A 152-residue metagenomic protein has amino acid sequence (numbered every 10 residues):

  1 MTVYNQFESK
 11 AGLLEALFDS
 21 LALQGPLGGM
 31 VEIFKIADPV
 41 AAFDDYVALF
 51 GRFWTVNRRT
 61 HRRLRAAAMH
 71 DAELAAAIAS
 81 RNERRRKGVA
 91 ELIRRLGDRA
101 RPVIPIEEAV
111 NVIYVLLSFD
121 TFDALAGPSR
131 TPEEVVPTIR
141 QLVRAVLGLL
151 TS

Functional and structural regions predicted by a protein language model:
M1-G12, A16: Helix-turn-helix
F7, A66-D71, L116-F119: Short helix-capping/turn signature of helix-turn-helix
G12-Y46: Amphipathic alpha-helical linker/stalk segments
G29-K35, L64-A72: Short linear capping/connector segments at secondary-structure termini
A48-R65, A72-A100, E107-N111, V136-R140 (+1 more regions): Amphipathic alpha-helical packing segments from all-alpha helical-bundle domains
N57, F119-F122: Alpha-helical transmembrane segments of polytopic integral membrane proteins, especially the permease/helical cores
T121, R130-T138: Charged, low-complexity intrinsically disordered regulatory/assembly segments
